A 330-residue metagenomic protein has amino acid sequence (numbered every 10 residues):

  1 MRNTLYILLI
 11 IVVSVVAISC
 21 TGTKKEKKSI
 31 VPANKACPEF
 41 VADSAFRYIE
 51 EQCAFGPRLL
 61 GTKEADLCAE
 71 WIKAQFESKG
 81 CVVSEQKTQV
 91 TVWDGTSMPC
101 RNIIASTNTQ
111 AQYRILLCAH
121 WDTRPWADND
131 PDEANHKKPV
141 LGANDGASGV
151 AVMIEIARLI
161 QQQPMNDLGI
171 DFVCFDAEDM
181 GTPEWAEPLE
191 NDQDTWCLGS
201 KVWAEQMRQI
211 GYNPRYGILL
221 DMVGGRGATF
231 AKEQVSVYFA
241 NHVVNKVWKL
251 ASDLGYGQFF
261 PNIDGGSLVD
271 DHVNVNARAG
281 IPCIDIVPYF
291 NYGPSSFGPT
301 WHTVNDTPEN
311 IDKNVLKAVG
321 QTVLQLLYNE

Functional and structural regions predicted by a protein language model:
M1-L8: Positively charged n-region of N-terminal signal peptides that target proteins for export
V16-S19: C-terminal motif of bacterial Sec signal peptides marking the signal peptidase cleavage site
G22, E26-C68, K79, G293-N310: N-terminal capping segment at the start of a domain
V31-E39, A54-K63, V90-W93, H136-A147 (+5 more regions): Second-shell loop/turn segments in exported
E50-E51, P57-Q110: A non-catalytic alpha/beta surface segment that caps or lines the substrate-entry region of metallo-dependent hydrolase
L59-L60, Q89-V92, T109-A111, W121-P125 (+5 more regions): Solvent-exposed loop/turn segments at secondary-structure junctions within structured extracellular/periplasmic domains
K137-H242: Acidic/histidine-rich catalytic neighborhood of metal-dependent amide-processing enzymes
Y216, V223-E330: Active-site-adjacent substrate-binding region of metalloamidase/peptidase-like peptide-processing proteins
